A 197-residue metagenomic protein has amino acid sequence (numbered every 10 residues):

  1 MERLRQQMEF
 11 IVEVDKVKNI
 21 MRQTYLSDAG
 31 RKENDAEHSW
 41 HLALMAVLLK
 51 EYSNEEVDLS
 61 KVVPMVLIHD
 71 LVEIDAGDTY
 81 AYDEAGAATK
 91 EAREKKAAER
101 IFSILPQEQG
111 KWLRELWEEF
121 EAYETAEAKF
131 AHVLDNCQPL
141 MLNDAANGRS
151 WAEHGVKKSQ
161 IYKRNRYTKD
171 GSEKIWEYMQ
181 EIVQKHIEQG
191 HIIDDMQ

Functional and structural regions predicted by a protein language model:
M1-Q197: Alpha-helical, largely C-terminal catalytic domains that coordinate divalent metal ions via clustered Asp/Glu/His
